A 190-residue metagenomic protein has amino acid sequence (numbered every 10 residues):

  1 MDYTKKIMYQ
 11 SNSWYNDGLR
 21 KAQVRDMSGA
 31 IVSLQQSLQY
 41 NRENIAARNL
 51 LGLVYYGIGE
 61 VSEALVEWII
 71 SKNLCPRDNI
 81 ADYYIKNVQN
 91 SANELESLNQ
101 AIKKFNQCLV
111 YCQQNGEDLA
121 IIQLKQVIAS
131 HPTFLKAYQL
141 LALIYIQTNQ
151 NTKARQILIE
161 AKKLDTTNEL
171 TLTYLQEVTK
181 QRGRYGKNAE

Functional and structural regions predicted by a protein language model:
M1-S13, V88-K103: TPR-adjacent "capping" and linker segments in tetratricopeptide-repeat scaffold/adaptor proteins
S11-N12, I45-A46, N79-I80, A101 (+2 more regions): Helix-start (N-cap) detector for alpha-helical repeat units in TPR-like alpha-solenoids, especially tetratricopeptide
Q23, G57, N90-E94, Q113 (+2 more regions): Register position in tetratricopeptide repeats
Q36-Q39, I70-N73, I128-A129, E160-K163 (+1 more regions): Conserved structural position within tetratricopeptide repeats
